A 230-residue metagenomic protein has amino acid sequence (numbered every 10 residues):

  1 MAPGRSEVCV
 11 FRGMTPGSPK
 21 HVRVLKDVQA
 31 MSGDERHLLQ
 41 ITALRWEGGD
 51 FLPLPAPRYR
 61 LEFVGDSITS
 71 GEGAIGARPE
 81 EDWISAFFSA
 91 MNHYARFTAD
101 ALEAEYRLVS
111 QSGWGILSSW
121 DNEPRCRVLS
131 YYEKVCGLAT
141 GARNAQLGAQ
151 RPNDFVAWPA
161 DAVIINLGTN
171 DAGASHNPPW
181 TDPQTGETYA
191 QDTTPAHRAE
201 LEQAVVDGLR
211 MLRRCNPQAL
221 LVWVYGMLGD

Functional and structural regions predicted by a protein language model:
M1-A90: N-terminal secretory targeting modules
F11, V22-V24, Y106, Y132 (+1 more regions): Generic structural hydrophobic/aromatic packing signal, biased to beta-strands
L25, S112, N166: Conserved residues at the C-terminal ends of beta-strands
Q29, I68, G113, D171 (+1 more regions): Short, glycine/serine-rich, charged loops/turns that create anion-binding and catalytic segments at active sites
S32-D34, S119, S175: Short acidic, gly/pro-rich beta-turn/loop elements at beta-sheet edges and active-site/ligand-binding grooves
L54-A145, W158: Conserved, compact domain cores that house catalytic/ligand-binding motifs in diverse enzymes and effector modules
Y132-D230: Alpha-helical cap/lid subdomain in secreted, periplasmic, or secretory-pathway luminal O-acyl-processing enzymes
